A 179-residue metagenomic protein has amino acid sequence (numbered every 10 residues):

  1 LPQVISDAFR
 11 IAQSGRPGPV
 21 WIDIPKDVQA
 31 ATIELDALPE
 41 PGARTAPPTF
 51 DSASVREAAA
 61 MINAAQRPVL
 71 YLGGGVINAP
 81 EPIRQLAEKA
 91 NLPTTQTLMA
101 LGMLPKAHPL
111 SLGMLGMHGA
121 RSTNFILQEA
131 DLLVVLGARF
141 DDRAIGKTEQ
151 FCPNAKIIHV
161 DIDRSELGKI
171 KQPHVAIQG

Functional and structural regions predicted by a protein language model:
L1-P19, D23, R164: Internal gly/pro-rich beta-alpha loop/helix module that stabilizes soluble enzyme cofactors or their anionic handles
L1-Q3, K26, A100-G179: Glycine-rich, acidic loop regions that bind phosphate or pyrophosphate groups
P2, F9, D23-P109, L132: Cofactor-pocket helix-loop regions in the catalytic cores of large enzyme subunits
D7-F9, V55-E57, P80-E81, G119-S122 (+1 more regions): A generic local structural motif
Q13-R16, E88, Q128: Anion (oxyanion) recognition and catalysis
R16, L86, F151-N154: A short, structural micro-pattern
G18, A65-R67, A155: Nucleotide donor/acceptor-binding cores
W21, T94, I157-H159: Short beta-strand "acidic-cap" motif of Rossmann-like dinucleotide-binding folds
